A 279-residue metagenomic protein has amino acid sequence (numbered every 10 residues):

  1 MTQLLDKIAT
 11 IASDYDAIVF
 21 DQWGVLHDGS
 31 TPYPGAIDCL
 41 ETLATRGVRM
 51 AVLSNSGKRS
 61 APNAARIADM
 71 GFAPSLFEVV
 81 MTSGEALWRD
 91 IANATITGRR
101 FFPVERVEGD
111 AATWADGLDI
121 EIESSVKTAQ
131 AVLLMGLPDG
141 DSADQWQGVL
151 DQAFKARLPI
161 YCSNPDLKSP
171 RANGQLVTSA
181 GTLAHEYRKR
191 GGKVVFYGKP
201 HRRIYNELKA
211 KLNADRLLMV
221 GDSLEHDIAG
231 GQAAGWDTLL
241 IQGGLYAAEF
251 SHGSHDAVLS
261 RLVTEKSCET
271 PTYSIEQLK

Functional and structural regions predicted by a protein language model:
T2-Q22, D28-T45, L53, G57 (+2 more regions): Asp-based, Mg2+/Mn2+-dependent phosphohydrolase catalytic module
